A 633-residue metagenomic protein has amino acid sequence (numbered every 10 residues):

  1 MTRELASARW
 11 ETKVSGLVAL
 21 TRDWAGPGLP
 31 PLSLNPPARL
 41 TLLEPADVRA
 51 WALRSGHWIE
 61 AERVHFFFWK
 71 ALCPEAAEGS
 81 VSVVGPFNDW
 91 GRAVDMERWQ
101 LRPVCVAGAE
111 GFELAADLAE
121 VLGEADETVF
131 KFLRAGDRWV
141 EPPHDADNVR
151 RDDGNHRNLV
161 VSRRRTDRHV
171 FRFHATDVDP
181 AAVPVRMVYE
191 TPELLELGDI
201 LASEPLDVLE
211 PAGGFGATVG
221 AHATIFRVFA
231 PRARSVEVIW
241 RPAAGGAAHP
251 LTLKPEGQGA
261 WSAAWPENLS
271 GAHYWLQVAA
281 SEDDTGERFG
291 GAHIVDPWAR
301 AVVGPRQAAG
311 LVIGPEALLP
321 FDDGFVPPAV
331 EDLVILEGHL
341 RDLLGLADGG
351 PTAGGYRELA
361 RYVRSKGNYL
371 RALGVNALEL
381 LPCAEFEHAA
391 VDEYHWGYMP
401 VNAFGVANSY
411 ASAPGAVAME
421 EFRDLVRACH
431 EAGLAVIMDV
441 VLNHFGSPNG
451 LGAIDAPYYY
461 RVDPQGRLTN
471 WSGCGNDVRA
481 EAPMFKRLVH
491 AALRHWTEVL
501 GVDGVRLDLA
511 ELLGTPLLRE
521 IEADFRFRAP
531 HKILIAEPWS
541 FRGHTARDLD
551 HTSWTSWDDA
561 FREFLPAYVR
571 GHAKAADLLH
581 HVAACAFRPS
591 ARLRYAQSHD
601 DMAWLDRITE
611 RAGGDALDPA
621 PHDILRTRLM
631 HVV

Functional and structural regions predicted by a protein language model:
M1-A50, A107-E113, D117, V121-L122 (+1 more regions): Non-catalytic beta-sheet/beta-sandwich ligand-binding modules that flank or precede catalytic cores
M1-G28, L43-R63, C73, V188-A233 (+1 more regions): Non-catalytic, glycine-rich low-complexity segments
L34-A50, F67-E127, R134-R164, P211 (+3 more regions): Aromatic-rich carbohydrate-binding modules that target alpha-glucans
A182-R227, E237, A248-V334, L344-P351 (+1 more regions): An acidic, Gly/Ser/Thr/Pro-rich helix-cap/linker signature
K254-P255, Y398, E498, D503 (+2 more regions): Active-site-proximal helices and loops of the catalytic beta/alpha 8
L269, P327-V334, R371-A372, F527 (+1 more regions): Extracellular/periplasmic catalytic domains that process cell-envelope and extracellular macromolecules
V326-P327, H339-L500, A510-L513, L517-A529 (+2 more regions): Substrate-binding/active-site clefts of carbohydrate-active enzymes
A586-V633: Loop/helix patches that line or flank the sugar-binding groove of alpha-linked glycan CAZymes
